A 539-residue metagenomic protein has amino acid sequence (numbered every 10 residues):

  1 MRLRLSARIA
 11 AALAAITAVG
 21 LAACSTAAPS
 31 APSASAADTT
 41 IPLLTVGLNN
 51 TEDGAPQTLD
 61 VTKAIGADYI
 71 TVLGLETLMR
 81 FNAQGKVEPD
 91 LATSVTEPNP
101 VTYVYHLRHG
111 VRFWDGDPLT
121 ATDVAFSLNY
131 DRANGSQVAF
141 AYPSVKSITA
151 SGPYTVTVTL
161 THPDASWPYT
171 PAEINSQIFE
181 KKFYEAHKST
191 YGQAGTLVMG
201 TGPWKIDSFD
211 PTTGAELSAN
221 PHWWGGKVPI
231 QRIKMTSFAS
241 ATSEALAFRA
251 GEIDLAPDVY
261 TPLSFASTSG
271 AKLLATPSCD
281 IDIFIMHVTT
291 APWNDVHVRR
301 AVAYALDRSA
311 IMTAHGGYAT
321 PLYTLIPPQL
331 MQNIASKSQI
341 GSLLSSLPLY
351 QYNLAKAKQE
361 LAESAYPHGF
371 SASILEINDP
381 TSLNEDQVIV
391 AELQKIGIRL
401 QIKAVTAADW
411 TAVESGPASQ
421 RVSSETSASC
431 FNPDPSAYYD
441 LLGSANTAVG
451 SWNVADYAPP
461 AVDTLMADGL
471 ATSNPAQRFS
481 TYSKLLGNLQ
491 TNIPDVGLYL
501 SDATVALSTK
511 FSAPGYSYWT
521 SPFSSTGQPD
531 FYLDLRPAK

Functional and structural regions predicted by a protein language model:
G47-P98, N129, M199-G200: N-terminal lobe/hinge region of extracytoplasmic solute-binding protein
T96, Y350, Q401-D409, Y439-T509 (+1 more regions): Extracytoplasmic/peripheral linker and loop segments enriched in polar/acidic and small residues with frequent Thr/Pro
T96-P98, T102-V104, F140-E185, S208: Surface-exposed binding/hinge segments that line and control ligand-binding clefts or catalytic entry sites
T170, T289, W293-I334, N384-E385 (+1 more regions): Periplasmic-binding protein-like
E173-K227, R232: Gly/Pro-rich hinge or "lid" segments in bacterial periplasmic/extracellular proteins
N220-A266, R399: Ligand-site clamp/hinge motif
A319-E360, T381-N384: Structural transition elements
V505-K539: Long beta-strand-rich cores associated with HINT superfamily self-processing modules
